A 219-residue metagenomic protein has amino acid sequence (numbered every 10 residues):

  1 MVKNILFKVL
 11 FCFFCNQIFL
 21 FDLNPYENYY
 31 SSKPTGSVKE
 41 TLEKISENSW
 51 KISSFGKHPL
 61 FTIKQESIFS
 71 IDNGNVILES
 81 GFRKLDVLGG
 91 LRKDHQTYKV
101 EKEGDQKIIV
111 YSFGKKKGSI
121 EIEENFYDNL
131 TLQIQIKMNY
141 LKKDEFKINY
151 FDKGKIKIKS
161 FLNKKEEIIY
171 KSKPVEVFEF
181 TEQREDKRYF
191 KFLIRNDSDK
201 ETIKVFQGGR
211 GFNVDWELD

Functional and structural regions predicted by a protein language model:
V2-D22: Classical Sec-dependent N-terminal signal peptides that target proteins to the secretory pathway
N4, Q135-K137, P174, T202: Generic hydrophobic, helix-prone segments enriched in Leu/Val/Ile
L6, F11, E47, K102-Q106 (+2 more regions): Intrinsically disordered, low-complexity segments enriched in glycine/proline and serine/threonine
L10-C12, L130-M138, K159, D197: Intrinsically disordered, low-complexity segments enriched in Ser/Pro/Gly/Ala and basic residues
F11, G118-E121, F146-K147: Short helix-to-loop capping/linker segments positioned immediately adjacent to catalytic or ligand/cofactor-binding
F21-E101, K142-D219: Acidic, serine/threonine-rich low-complexity disordered tracts
G90-I136: Hydrophobic, well-structured mid-protein blocks that either form specific transmembrane helices
